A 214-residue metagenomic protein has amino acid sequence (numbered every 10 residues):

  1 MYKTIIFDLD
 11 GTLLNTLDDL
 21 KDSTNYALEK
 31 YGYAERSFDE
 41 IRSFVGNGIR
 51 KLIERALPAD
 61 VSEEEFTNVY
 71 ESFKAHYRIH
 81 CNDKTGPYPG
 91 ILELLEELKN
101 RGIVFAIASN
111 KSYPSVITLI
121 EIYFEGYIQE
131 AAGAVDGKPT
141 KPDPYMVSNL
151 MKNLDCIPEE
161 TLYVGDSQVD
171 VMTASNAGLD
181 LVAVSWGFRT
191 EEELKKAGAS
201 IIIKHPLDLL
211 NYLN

Functional and structural regions predicted by a protein language model:
M1-S43: Active-site neighborhood of HAD-like aspartate-dependent phosphohydrolases
S23, L52, G90, S115-T118 (+3 more regions): Phosphate- and divalent-cation-binding pockets in alpha/beta enzyme and binding domains that engage nucleotide-derived
E29-Y31, E35, L52-D60, K84 (+6 more regions): Substrate-recognition/cap helix-loop segment adjacent to the acidic, metal-dependent catalytic center of Asp-based
F44, G48, G86-G90, K111 (+2 more regions): Short beta->alpha linker loops
N47-I79, E97: A metal-dependent, Asp-based hydrolase signature
F124-A131, E193-L210: Structural recognition of alpha->loop->beta junctions
Y163-I201: Acidic, Mg2+-coordinating phosphoryl-transfer loop and its flanking beta/alpha structural elements, shared across
